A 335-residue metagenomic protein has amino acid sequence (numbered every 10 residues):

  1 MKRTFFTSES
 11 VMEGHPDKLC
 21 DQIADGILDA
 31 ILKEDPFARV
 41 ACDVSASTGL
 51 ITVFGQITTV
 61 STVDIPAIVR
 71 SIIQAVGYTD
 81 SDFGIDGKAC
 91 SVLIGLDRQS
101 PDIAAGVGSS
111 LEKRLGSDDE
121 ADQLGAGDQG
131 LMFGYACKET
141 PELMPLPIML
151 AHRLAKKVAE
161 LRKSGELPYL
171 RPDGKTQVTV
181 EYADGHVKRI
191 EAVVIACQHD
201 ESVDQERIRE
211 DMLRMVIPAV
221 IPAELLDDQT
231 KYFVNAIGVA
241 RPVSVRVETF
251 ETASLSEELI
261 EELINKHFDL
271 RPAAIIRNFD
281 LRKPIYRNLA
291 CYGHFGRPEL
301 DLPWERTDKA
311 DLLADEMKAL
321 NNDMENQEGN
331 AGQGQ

Functional and structural regions predicted by a protein language model:
M1-A41, M317: N-terminal, positively charged regions that mediate nucleic acid binding
F5, M12-K18, V44-S47, F233-V239 (+1 more regions): Structured, hydrophobic secondary-structure cores that serve as assembly/anchoring elements
T7, Q74-Y232, C291, F295-N321: Glycine-rich, mobile lid/loop segments that gate access to catalytic sites or pores
V40-T59, I237-A240: Short, charge-patterned binding micro-sites
L50-Q56, E191-H199, V243-T249: Short, hydrophobic beta-strand segments
I51, S164-H186, V234-E261: A structural-propensity feature for long, helix-poor, extended segments
D64-I85, K113, A192, R207 (+2 more regions): A glycine-rich helix N-cap at a beta->alpha junction
A236-Q335: Internal helix-turn-beta structural module
